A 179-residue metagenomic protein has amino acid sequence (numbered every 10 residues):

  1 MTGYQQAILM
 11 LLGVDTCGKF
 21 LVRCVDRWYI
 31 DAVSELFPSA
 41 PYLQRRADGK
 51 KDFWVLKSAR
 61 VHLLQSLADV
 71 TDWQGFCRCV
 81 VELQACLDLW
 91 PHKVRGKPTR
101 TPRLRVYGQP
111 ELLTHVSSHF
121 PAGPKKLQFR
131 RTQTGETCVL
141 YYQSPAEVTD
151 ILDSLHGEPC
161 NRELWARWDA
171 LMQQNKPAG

Functional and structural regions predicted by a protein language model:
M1-G179: Internal intein/HINT superfamily modules and their associated LAGLIDADG
